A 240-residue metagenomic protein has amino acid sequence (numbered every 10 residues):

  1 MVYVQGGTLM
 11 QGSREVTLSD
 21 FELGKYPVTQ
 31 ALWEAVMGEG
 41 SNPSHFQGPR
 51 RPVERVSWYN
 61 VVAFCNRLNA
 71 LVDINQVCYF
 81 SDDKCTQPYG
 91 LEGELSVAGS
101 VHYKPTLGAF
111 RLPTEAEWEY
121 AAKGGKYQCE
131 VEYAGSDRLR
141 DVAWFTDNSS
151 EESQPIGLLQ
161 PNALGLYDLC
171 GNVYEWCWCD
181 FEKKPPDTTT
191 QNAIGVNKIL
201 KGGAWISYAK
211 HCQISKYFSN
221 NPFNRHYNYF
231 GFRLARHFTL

Functional and structural regions predicted by a protein language model:
M1-N42, P49-A70, C170-G171: A short glycine-rich, aromatic-capped structural motif
V2-Y3, E54, R111-P113, E119 (+4 more regions): Structural recognition of the beta-strand scaffold that forms the well-ordered cores of secreted hydrolase catalytic
Y3, T8, S44-H45, P52 (+6 more regions): Conserved beta-strand positions that form and line the central face of beta-propeller blades
L9, G48-D141, W176: Short, well-ordered surface patches within globular domains
Q11-S13, A35, C177-T189: Cytochrome P450 core scaffold surrounding the K-helix E-X-X-R motif and the conserved "meander" helix-loop region
V28, E39-S41, N69, G124-Y127 (+3 more regions): Acidic glycine-/aspartate-rich tracts in secreted/extracellular proteins
S96-P105, D141-C170, N221-P222: Short, well-ordered junction/capping motifs at the entry into regular secondary structure
Q160-N162, N192-L240: Disulfide-stabilized, aromatic/cysteine-rich ligand-recognition loop
